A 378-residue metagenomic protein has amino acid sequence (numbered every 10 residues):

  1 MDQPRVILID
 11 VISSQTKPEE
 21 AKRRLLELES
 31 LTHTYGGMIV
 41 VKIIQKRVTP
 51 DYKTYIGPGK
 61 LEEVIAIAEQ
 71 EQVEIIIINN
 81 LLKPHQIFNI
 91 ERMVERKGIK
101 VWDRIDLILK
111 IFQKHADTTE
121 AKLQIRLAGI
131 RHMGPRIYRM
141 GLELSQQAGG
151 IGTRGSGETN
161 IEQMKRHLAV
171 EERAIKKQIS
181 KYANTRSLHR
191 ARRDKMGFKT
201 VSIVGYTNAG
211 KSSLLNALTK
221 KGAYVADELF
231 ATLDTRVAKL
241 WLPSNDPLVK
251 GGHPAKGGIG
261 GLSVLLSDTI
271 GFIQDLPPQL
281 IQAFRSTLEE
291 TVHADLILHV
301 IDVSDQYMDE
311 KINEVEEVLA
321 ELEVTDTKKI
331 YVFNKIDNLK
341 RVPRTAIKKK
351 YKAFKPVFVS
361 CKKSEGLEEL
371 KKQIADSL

Functional and structural regions predicted by a protein language model:
M1-I108: N-terminal accessory targeting/assembly segments
I12-T16, R47-T49, L81-P84, D106-L109 (+4 more regions): Conserved nucleotide-binding/hydrolysis micro-motifs of P-loop NTPases
R23-L26, T49-I65, I270-H293, S304-V318: Switch II of P-loop NTPase G domains
L31, I65-A66, L82-R92, R285-K355: Conserved C-terminal guanine-recognition region of P-loop GTPase G domains, centered on the G4
R96-K114, E120-K122, A128-G149, D337-L378: Canonical P-loop GTPase G-domain recognition
Q124-L127, R131-G134, Y138-G141, E162-K165 (+4 more regions): Alpha-helical coiled-coil heptad-repeat register
A148-D246, I259-Q274, P278: Conserved G1/Walker A P-loop phosphate-binding module
